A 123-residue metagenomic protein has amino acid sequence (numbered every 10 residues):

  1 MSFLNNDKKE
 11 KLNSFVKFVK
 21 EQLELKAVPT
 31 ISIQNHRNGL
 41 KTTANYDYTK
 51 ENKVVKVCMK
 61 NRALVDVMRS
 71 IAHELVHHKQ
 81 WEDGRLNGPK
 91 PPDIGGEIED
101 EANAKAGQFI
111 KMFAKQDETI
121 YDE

Functional and structural regions predicted by a protein language model:
M1-F3, V54: N-terminal low-structure segments adjacent to metalloprotease catalytic domains across cellular compartments
S2, T30-I33: Predominantly extracellular/secreted Zn2+-dependent metalloproteases
F3-E10, R62, D93, E97: Residue-level detector of secondary-structure boundary/capping sites
N5-A27: Zn2+-dependent metallopeptidase catalytic core
Q34-V65, H78, E82: Active-site scaffold of zinc-dependent metalloenzymes
V65-R69, Q80-K111, K115-D122: Post-HEXXH active-site segment of zinc metalloproteases
H73, H77: Histidine-centered divalent metal-coordination motifs
